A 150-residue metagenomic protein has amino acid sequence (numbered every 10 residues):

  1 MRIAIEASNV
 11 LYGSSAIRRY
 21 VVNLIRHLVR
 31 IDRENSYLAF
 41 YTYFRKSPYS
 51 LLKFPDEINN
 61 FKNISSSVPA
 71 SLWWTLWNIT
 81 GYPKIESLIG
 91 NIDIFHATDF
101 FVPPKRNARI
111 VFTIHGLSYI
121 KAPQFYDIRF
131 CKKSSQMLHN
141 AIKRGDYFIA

Functional and structural regions predicted by a protein language model:
M1-A150: Carbohydrate transferase catalytic cores enriched for Leloir-type hexosyltransferases
